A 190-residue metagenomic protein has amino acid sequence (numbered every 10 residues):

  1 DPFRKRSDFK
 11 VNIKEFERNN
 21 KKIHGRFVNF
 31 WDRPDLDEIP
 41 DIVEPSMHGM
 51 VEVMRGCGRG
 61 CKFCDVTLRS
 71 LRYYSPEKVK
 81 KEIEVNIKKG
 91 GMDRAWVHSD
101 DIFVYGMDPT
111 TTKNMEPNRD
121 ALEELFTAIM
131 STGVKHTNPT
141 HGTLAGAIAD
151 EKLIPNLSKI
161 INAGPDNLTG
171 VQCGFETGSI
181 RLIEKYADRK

Functional and structural regions predicted by a protein language model:
D1-K78: Acidic, low-complexity intrinsically disordered segments
E84-K190: Conserved SAM/AdoMet-binding glycine-rich loop
